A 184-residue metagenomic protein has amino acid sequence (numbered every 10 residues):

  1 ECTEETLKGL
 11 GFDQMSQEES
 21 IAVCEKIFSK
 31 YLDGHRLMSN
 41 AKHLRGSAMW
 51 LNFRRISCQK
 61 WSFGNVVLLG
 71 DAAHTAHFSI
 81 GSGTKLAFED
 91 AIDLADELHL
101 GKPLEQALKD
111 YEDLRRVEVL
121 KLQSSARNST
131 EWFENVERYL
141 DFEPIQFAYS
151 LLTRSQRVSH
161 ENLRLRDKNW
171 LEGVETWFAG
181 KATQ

Functional and structural regions predicted by a protein language model:
E1-L51: Conserved FAD/dinucleotide-binding core of flavoprotein oxidoreductases
F12, F28-Y31, F53, F63 (+6 more regions): Phenylalanine-focused residue identity feature
E18, W61, G81, A182-Q184: Polar low-complexity intrinsically disordered regions
S47-N128, W132: Conserved mid-domain beta->alpha element of the FAD-binding
D96-Q184: C-terminal helical "tail/cap" subdomain of flavin- and related membrane-associated enzymes
